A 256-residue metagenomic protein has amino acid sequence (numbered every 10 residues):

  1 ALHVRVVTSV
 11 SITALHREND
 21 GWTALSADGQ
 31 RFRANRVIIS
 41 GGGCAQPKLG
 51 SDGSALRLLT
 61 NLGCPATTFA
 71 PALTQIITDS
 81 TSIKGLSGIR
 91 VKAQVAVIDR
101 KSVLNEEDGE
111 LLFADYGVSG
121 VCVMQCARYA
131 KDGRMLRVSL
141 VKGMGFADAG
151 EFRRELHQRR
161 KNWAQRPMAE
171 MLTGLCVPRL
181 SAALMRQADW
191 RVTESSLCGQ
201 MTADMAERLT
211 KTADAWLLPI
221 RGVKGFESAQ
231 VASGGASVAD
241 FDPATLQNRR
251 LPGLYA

Functional and structural regions predicted by a protein language model:
A1, V7, Q46-S51, T78-T81 (+1 more regions): Short beta-strand to alpha-helix junction loop
V6-V10, T68-A70, K224: Short loop/edge segments at beta-strand edges and connector loops that shape dinucleotide/nucleotide cofactor-binding
T8, A183-A256: A glycine-rich dinucleotide-binding beta-alpha-beta segment and adjacent secondary-structure elements that constitute
T8-G21: A conserved short coil-to-beta-strand element within the FAD-binding core of flavoproteins
I12, R31-S51, L59-T60, E110-Y116 (+1 more regions): Short hydrophobic core segments
A27-G29: Glycine-centered tight beta-turn/hairpin loop motif at sheet-sheet or coil-to-beta transitions
K48-L73, L104: Central helical "cap/lid" subdomain
C64-T68, Q75-M201: An anion/pyrophosphate-binding glycine-rich loop and adjacent beta-alpha core in soluble alpha-beta enzymes
